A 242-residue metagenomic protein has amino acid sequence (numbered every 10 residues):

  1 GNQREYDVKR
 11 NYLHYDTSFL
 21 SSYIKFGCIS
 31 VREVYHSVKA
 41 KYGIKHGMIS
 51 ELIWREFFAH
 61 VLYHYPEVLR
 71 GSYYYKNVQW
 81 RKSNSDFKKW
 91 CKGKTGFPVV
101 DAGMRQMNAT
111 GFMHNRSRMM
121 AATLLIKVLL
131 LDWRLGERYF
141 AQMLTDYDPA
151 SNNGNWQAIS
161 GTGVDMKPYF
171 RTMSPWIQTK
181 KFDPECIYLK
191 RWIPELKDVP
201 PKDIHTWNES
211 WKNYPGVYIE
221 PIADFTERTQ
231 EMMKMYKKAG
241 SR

Functional and structural regions predicted by a protein language model:
G1-Q3: Long hydrophobic alpha-helical segments that form multi-pass transmembrane helix bundles in integral membrane proteins
Y6-R242: C-terminal catalytic domain of photolyase/cryptochrome flavoproteins, centering on the FAD-binding pocket
